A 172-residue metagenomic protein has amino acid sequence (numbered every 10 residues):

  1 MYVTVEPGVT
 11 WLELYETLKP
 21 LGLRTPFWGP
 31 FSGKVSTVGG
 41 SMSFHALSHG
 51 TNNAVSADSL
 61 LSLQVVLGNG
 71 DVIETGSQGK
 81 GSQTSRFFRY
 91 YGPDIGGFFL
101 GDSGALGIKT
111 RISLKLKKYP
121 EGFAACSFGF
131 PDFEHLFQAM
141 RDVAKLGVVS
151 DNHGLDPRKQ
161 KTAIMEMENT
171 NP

Functional and structural regions predicted by a protein language model:
M1: Glycine-rich N-terminal segment of FAD-binding domains in flavoprotein oxidoreductases, spanning the beta-loop-helix
T4-P7, W11-K145: FAD-binding subdomain of flavoenzyme oxidoreductases
F128-D132, F137-P172: C-terminal substrate-recognition/cap domain of FAD-linked oxidoreductases
